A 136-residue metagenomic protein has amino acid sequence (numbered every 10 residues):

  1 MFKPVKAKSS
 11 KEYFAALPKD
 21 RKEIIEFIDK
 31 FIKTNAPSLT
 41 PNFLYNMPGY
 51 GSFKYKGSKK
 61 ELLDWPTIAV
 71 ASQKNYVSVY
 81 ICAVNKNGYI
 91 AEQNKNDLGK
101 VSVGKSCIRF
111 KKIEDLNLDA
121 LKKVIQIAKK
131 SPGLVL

Functional and structural regions predicted by a protein language model:
M1-L136: Charge-dense, helix-prone N-terminal extensions
